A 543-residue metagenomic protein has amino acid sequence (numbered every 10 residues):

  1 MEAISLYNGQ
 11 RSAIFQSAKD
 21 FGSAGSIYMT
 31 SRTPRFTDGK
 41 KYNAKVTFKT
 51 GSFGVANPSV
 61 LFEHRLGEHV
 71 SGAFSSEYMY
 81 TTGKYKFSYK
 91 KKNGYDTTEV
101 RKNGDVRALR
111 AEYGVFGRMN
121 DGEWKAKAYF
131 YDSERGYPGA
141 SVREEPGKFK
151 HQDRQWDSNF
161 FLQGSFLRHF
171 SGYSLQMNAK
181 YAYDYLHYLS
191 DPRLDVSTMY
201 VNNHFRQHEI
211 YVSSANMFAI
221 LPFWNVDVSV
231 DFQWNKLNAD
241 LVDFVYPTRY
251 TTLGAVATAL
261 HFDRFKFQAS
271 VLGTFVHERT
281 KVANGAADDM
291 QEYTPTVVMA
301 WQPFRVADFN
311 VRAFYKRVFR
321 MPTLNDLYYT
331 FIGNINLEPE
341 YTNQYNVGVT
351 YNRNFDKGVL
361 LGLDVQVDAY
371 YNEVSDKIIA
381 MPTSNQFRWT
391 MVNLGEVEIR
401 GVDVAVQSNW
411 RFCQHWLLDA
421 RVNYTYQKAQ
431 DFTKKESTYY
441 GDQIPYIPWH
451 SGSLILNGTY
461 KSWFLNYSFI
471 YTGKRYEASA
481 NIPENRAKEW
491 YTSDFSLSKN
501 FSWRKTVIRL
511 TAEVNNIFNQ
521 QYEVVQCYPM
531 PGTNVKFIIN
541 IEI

Functional and structural regions predicted by a protein language model:
M1-L6, I14-T47, P58-L61: N-terminal periplasmic accessory domains that precede and gate Gram-negative outer-membrane beta-barrel machines
P34-Y42, E68-H69, N120-E123, H169-S174 (+6 more regions): Short loop/turn motifs that connect adjacent beta-strands in outer-membrane beta-barrel proteins
F48-S52, Y78-T82, M119, F130-E134 (+15 more regions): Transmembrane beta-strands of outer-membrane beta-barrel pores
G83-Y85, T98-A108, D121-L175, Y181-H208 (+1 more regions): Flexible loop and strand-edge segments within Gram-negative outer membrane beta-barrel domains
G172-S190, F304, N310-K316, E340-R400 (+1 more regions): Membrane-embedded beta-barrel scaffold of Gram-negative outer-membrane proteins
L221-D231, N235, A239-N372: Structural signature of Gram-negative outer-membrane beta-barrels, strongest in the C-terminal barrel of TonB-dependent
G362-E373, T390-Y476: Gram-negative outer-membrane beta-barrel transporters
D376, L418, Y471-A478, R486-K488 (+1 more regions): C-terminal beta-signal and adjacent terminal beta-strands/loops of Gram-negative outer-membrane beta-barrel proteins
